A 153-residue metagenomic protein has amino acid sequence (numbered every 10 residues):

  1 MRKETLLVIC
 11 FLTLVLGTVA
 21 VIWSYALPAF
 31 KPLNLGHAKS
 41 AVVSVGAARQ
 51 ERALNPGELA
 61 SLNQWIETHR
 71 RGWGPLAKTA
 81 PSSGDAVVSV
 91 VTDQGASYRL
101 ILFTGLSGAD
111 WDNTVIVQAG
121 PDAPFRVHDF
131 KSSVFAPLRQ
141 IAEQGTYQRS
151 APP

Functional and structural regions predicted by a protein language model:
R2-P153: Function-determining sites in protein domains
